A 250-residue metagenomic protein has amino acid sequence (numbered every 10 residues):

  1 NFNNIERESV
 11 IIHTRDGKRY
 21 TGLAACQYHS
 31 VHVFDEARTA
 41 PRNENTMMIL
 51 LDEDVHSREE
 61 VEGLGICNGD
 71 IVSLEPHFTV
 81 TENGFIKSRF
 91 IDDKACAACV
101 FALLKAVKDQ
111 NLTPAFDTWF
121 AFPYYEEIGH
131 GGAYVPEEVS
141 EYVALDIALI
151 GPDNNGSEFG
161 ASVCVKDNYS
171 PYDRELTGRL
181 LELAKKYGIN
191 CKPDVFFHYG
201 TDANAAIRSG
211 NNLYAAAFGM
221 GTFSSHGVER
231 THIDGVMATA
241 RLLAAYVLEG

Functional and structural regions predicted by a protein language model:
N1-G250: N-terminal hydrophobic/helix-forming segments and targeting peptides
